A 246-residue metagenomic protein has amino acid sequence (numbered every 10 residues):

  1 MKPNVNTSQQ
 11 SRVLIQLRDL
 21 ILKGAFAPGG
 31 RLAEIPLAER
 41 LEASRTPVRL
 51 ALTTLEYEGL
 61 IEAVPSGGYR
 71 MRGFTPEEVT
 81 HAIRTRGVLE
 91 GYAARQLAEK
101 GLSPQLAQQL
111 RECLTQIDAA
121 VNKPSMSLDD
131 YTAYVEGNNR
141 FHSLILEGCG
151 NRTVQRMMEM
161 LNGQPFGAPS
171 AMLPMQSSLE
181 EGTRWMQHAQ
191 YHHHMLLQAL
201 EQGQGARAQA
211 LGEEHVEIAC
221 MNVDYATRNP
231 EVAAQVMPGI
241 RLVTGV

Functional and structural regions predicted by a protein language model:
M1-K100, Q105, T153, R228-V246: Short linear motifs at protein or domain termini
K2-N4, E34, T75, K123-S127 (+1 more regions): A short, mixed-charge helix-start or loop-turn motif at secondary-structure junctions
S11, G87, R111, Q187-Y191: Amphipathic alpha-helical repeat elements characteristic of tetratricopeptide repeat
L22-F26, A94-L102, N122-M126, S170-S177 (+3 more regions): Short, flexible helix-adjacent loops and helix caps
A63, N138, H188-Q190: Short, flexible turn/loop "capping" segments at secondary-structure junctions
E77, P104-M175, H192-Q198, R207-I218: Conserved amphipathic alpha-helical segments that form helical-bundle/coiled-coil interaction surfaces
R84-V88, G137, E214-H215, V223: Short, solvent-exposed amphipathic helices
S170-V246: C-terminal all-alpha effector/ligand-binding and dimerization domain of prokaryotic HTH-type transcriptional repressors
